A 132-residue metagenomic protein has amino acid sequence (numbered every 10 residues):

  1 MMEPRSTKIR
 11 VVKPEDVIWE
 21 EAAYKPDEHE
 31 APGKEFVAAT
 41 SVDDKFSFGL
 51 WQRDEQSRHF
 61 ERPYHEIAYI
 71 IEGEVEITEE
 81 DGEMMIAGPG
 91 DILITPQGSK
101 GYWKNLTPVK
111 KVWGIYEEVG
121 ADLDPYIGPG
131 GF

Functional and structural regions predicted by a protein language model:
M1-K45, P129-G131: A short, N-terminal "cap"/entry segment at the start of jelly-roll beta-barrel domains of the cupin/DSBH fold
D44-R62, P96-Q97: Conserved short histidine dyad/triad with adjacent acidic residue
Q52-R53, R62-I77: Short, conserved beta-strand element in jelly-roll/cupin
F60, I77, K111-W113: Short hydrophobic/aromatic-rich beta-strand segments that constitute the beta-sheet cores of beta-sandwich/beta-barrel
R62-H65, P89, G98-S99: Short, surface-exposed coil-to-beta transition loops
D81-Q97: Short acidic-glycine-tyrosine-enriched beta hairpin
M84, Q97-D122: Ligand-binding loop in jelly-roll beta-barrel domains
V119-F132: Short peripheral tails and domain-boundary helices/loops at the edges of structured domains
